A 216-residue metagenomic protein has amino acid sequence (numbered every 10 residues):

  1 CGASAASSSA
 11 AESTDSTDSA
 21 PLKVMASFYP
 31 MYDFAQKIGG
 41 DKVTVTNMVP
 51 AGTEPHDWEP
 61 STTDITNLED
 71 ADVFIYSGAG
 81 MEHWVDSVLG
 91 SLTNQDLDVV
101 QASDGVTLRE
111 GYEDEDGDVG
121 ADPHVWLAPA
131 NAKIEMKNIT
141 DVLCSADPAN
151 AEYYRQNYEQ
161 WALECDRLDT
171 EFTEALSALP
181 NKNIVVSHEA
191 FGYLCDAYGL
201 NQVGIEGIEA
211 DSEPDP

Functional and structural regions predicted by a protein language model:
G2-P216: Extracytoplasmic metal-acquisition and chelation regions
